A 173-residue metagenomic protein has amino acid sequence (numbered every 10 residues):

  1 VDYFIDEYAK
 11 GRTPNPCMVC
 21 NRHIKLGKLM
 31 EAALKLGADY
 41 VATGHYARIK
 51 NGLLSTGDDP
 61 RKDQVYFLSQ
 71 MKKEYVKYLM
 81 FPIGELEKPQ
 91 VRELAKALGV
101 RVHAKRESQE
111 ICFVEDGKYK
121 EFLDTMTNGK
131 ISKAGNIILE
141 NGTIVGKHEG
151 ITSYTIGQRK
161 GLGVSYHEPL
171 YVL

Functional and structural regions predicted by a protein language model:
V1-A104, C112, G117-K133: Core alpha/beta nucleotide-donor-binding catalytic domains of modification enzymes
M30, A134-N136, G157-G163: Short aromatic-glycine motifs in intrinsically disordered, low-complexity regions
A42-T43, A104-K105, L139, G146-H148: General beta-strand structural signal in soluble alpha/beta enzymes
R48-I49, K133-G146: Active-site and channel-lining beta-strand-loop segments that bind or position nucleotide-derived/phosphorylated
K120, N141-Q158: A C-terminal junction/extension of Radical SAM enzymes
I151-L173: C-terminal, non-catalytic macromolecule-binding modules
